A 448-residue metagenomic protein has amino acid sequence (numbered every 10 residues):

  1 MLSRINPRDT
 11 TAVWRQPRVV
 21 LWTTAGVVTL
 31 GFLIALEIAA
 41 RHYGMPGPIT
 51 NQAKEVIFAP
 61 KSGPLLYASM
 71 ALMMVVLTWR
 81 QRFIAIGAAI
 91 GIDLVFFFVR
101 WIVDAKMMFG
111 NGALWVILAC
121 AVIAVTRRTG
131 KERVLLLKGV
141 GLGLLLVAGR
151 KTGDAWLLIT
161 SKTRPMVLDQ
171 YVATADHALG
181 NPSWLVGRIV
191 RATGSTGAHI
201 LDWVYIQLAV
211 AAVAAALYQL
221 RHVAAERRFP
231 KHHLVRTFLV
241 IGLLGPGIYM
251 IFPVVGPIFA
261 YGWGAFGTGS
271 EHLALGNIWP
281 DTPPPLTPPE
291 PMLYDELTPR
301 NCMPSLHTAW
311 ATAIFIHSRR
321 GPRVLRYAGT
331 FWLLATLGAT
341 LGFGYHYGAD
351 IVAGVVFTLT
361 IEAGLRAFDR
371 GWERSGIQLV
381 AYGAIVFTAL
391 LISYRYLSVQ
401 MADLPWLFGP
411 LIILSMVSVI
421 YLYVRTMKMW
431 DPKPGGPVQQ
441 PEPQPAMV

Functional and structural regions predicted by a protein language model:
W14, P288-Q400: Membrane-embedded catalytic cores of phosphoryl/pyrophosphoryl-handling enzymes
R15-V28, V75-I92, V134-V140, P230-F238 (+3 more regions): Membrane-interfacial loop-to-transmembrane alpha-helix junctions, especially the N-terminal start
L36-I49, V95-K106, R127, A389-D403 (+1 more regions): Juxtamembrane "helix-exit" motif on the non-cytosolic side of transmembrane helices
N51-A68, M107-A121, L142, L201-I206 (+1 more regions): Alpha-helical transmembrane segments of polytopic membrane proteins
G110-I206: Intramembrane catalytic core of multi-pass membrane enzymes that act on lipidic substrates
K138-L144, A216-G267, G329-T330: Interfacial segments of alpha-helical transmembrane regions
G180, M250-R323: Membrane-interfacial catalytic/cofactor-binding modules of polytopic membrane enzymes
A381-P441: Transmembrane helical bundles and short interhelical boundary loops of multi-pass, membrane-embedded
